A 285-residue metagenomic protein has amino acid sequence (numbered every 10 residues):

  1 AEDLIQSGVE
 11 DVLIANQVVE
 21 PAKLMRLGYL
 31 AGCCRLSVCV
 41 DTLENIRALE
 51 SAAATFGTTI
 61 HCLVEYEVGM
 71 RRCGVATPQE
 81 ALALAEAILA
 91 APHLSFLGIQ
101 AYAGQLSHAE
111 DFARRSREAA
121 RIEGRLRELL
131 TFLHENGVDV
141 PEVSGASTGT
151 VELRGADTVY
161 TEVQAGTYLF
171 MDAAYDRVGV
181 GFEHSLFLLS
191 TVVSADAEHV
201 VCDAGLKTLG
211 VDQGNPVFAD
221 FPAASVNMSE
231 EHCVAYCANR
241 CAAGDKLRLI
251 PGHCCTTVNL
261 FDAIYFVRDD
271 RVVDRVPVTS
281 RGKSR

Functional and structural regions predicted by a protein language model:
A1-H108: Active-site-proximal beta-alpha core segment in soluble small-molecule metabolic enzymes
D3-S7, T55, E152-Y160, A242: Short loop/helix-cap segments at secondary-structure boundaries that form the rim of catalytic
A15, A146, G166, D203-G205 (+1 more regions): Generic beta-strand/beta-sheet core signal
H61, E67-D176, V180: Active-site loop/helix belt of alpha/beta enzymes
I122, G181-E183, A223-N227: Short Gly/Pro-enriched turn/cap motifs at secondary-structure boundaries
D172-D176, G181-D212: Functionally critical, mid-to-C-terminal surface segments that flank or help form catalytic/ligand
A195-R285: C-terminal accessory subdomain/extension
